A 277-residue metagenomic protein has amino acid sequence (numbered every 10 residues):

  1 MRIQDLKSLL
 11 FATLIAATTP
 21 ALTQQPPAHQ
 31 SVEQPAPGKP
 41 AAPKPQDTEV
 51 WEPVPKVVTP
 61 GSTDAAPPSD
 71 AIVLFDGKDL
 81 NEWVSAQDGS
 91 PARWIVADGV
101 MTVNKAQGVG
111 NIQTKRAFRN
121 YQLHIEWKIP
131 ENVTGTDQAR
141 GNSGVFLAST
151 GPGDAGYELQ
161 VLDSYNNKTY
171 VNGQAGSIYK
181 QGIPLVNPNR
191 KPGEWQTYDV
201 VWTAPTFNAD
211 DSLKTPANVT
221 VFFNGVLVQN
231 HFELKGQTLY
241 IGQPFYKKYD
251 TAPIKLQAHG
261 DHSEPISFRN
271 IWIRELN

Functional and structural regions predicted by a protein language model:
M1-L10: Bacterial N-terminal signal peptides that target proteins for export
Q24-N277: Carbohydrate-interacting regions of secretory-pathway proteins
